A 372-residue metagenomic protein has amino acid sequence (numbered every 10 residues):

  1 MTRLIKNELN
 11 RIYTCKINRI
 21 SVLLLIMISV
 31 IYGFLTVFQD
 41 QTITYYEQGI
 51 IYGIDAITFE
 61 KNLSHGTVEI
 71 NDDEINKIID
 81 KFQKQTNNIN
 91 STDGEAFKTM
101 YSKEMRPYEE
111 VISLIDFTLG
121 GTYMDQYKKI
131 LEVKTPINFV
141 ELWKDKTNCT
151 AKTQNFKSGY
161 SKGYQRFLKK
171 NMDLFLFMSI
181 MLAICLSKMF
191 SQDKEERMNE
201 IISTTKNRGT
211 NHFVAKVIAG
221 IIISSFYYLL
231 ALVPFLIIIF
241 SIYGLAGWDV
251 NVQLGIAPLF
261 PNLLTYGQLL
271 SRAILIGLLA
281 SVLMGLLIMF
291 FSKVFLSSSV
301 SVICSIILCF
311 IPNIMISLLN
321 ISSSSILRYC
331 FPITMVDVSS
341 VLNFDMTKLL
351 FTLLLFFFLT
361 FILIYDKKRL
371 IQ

Functional and structural regions predicted by a protein language model:
M1-I5, T153: Short, membrane-interfacial amphipathic segments enriched in basic
T2, T14, N18-S21, L25 (+3 more regions): Alpha-helical transmembrane segments of multi-pass membrane transporters/translocases
L4-Y13, I202: A short amphipathic helical element positioned immediately N-terminal to and/or at the very start of a transmembrane
L23-I26, S299-P312: Central hydrophobic cores of alpha-helical transmembrane segments in multi-pass integral membrane proteins
M27-I70, T118-D193, V214-V294, I333-L349: Secretory targeting signals
Y46-S113: Extracytoplasmic/periplasmic ligand-binding sensor domains of two-pass membrane signal-transduction receptors
S203-G209: Short helix-to-coil transition segments within interhelical loops that connect adjacent transmembrane helices
S241-Q253, F310-Y329: Juxtamembrane non-transmembrane "cap" segments at the membrane-aqueous interface of multi-pass membrane proteins
